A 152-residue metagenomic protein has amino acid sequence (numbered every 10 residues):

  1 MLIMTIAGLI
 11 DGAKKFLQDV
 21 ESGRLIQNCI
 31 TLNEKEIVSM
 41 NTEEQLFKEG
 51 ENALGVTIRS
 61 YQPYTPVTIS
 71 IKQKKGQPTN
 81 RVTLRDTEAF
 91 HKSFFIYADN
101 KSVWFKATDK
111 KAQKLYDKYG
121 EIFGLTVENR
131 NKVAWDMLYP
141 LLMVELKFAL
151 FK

Functional and structural regions predicted by a protein language model:
M1-K152: Short, Lys/Arg-rich flexible segments
